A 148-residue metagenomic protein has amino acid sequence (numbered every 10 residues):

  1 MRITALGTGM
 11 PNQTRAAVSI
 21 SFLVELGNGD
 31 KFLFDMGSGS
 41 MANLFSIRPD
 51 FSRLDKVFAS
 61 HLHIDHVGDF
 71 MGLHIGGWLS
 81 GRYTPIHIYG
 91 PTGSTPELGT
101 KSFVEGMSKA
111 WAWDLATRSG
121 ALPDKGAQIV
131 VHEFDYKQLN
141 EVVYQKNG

Functional and structural regions predicted by a protein language model:
M1-G148: Binuclear metal-dependent hydrolase catalytic cores
